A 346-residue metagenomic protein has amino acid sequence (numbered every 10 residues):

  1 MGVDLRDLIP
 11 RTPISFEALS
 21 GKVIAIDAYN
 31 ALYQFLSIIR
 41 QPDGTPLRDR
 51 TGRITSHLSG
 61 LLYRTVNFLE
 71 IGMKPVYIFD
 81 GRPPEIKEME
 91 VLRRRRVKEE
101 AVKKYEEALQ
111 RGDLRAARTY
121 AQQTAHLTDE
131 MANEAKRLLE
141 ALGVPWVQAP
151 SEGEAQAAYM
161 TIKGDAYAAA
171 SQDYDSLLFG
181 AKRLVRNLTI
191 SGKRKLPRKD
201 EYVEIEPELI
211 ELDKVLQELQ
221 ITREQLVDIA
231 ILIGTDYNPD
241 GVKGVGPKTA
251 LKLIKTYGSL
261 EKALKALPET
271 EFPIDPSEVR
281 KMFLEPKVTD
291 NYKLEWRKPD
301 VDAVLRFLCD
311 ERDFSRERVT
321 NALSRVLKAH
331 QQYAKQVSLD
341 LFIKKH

Functional and structural regions predicted by a protein language model:
V3-L8, I14, A18-K163, K182-L184 (+1 more regions): Noncatalytic, basic helical substrate-engagement surface that gates or grips nucleic-acid strands
D7-I9, I14-S20, D200-H346: Non-catalytic nucleic-acid-binding/docking modules located in mid-to-C-terminal regions of nucleic-acid enzymes
N67, Y159-M160, S176, I229 (+1 more regions): Hydrophobic/aromatic ligand-binding patch that stacks against planar heteroaromatic rings of cofactors or nucleotides
K104-T119, K195-K214: Charged, glycine/proline-rich intrinsically disordered loops and linkers
D165-Y167: Glycine-enriched alpha-helix->loop->beta-strand junction motifs that scaffold or abut catalytic
R183-L184, T189, D200, E211: Phosphate/pyrophosphate-binding betaalpha-module
